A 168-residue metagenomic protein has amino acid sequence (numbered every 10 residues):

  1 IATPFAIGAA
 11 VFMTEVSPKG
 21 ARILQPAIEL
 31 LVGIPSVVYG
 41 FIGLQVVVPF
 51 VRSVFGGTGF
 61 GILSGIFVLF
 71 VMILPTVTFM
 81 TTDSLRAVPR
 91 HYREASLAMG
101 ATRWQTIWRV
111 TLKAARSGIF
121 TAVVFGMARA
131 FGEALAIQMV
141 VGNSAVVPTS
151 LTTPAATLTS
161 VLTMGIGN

Functional and structural regions predicted by a protein language model:
I1-I28, F41, P49: Transmembrane-helix boundary motif in ABC transporter permease subunits
T3-A9, L24-A27, S64, V71-R93 (+4 more regions): Membrane-embedded alpha-helices of multi-pass transport/permease systems
G20-L24, F60-L63, F70, L74 (+7 more regions): Alpha-helical membrane-protein architecture signal
E29-L69: Generic hydrophobic transmembrane alpha-helix motif, especially the helices
R52, I137-N168: Interhelical loop and adjacent transmembrane-helix boundary motif in polytopic membrane transport permeases
M80-T81, R103-V141: Transmembrane alpha-helices
